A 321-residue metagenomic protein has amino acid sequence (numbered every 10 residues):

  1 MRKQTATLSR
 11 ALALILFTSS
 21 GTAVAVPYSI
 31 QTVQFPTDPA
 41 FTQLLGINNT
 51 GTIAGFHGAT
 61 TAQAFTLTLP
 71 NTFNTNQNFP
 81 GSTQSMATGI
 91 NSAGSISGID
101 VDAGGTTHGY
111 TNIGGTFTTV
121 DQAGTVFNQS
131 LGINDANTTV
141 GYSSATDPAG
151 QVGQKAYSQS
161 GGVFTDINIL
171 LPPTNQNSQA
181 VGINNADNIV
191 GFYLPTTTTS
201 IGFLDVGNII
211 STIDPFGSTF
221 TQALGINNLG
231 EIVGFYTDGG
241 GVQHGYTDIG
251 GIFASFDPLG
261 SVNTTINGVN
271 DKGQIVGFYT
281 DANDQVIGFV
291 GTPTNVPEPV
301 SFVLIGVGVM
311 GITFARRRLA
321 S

Functional and structural regions predicted by a protein language model:
R2-A11: Bacterial N-terminal signal peptides that target proteins for export
Q4, A23-N295: Residue-level hotspots at or immediately adjacent to binding/recognition sites across diverse folds
A11-L12, A23: Cleavable N-terminal signal peptides
L12-L14, G234, G277, L304-V309: Structured catalytic/translocation cores of nucleotide/phosphate-coupled proteins
A13-L16, N48-T50: Short amphipathic alpha-helical surface micro-motifs
T18-S20: N-terminal signal peptide c-region/cleavage motif recognized by signal peptidases
P297-A315: A short, hydrophobic C-terminal helix/tail in secreted or cell-surface proteins
R318-S321: Short, charged juxtamembrane terminal tails flanking transmembrane helices
